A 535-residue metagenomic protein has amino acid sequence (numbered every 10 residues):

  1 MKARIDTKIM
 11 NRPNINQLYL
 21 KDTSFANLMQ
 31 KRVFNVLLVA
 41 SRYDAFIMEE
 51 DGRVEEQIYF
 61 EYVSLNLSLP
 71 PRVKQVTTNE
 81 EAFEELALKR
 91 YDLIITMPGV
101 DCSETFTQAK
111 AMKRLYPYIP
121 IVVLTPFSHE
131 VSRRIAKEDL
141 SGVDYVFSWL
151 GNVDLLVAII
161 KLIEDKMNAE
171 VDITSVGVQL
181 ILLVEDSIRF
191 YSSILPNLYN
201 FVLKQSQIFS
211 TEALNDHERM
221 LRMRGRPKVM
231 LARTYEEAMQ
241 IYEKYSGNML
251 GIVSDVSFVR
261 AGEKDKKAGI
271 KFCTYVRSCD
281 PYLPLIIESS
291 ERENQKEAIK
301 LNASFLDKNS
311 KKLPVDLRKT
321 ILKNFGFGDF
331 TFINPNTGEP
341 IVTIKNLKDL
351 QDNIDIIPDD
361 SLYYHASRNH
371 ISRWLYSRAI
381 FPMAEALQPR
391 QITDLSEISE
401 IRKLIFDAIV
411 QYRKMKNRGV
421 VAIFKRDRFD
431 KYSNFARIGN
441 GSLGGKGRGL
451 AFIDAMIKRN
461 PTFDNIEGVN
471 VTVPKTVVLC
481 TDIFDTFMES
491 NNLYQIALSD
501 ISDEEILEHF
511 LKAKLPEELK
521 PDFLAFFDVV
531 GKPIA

Functional and structural regions predicted by a protein language model:
M1-K74, K110, E138-Y145, W149-K228 (+4 more regions): Non-catalytic signal-transmission and effector/linker regions of two-component phosphorelay proteins
K2, T7, A111, S128 (+7 more regions): Mono-ADP-ribosyltransferase
N16-L18, I47-V54, Y59, P70 (+6 more regions): Conserved phosphotransfer microenvironments
A45-M48, H129-R133, Y191-S192, E293-K296: Short, charged/polar "capping" segments at the starts of alpha-helices and the immediately preceding loops
L124-P126, I287-E288, K308: Hydrophobic/aromatic residues positioned on beta-strands within the core alpha/beta folds
I135-V146, E297-L306: As written
I344, D349-A535: N-terminal beta-alpha lobe that positions the nucleotide/phosphoryl donor in ATP/NTP-coupled carboxylate activation
